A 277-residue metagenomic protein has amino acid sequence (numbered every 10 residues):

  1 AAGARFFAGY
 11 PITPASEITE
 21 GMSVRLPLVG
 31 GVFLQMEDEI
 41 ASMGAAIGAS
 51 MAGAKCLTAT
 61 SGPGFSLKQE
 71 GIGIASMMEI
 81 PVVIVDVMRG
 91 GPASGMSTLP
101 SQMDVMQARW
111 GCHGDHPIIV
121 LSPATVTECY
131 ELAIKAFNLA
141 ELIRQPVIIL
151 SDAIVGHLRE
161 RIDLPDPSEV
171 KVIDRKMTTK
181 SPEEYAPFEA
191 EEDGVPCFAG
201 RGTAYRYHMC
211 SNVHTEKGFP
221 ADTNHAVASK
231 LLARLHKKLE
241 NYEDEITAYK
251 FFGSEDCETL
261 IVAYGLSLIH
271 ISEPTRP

Functional and structural regions predicted by a protein language model:
A1-W110, P117: Thiamine diphosphate
A2-G3, S23-V29, V85-V87, G111-P117 (+2 more regions): Gly-rich Lys/Arg/Thr-decorated short loops/hinges at beta-loop-alpha junctions or inter-strand turns that position
T13, P63-G64, R89-G90, T125-T127 (+2 more regions): Short, glycine-/Ser/Thr-/acidic-enriched flexible segments
S23-R25, G73-S76, P100, I134-L139 (+2 more regions): Short, solvent-exposed amphipathic alpha-helical segments in soluble enzyme and RNA/protein-processing domains
L67, G91-S94, E128-Y130, G156-E160: Short, well-ordered, mixed-charge alpha-helical segments that flank or form enzyme active sites
L99-A153, K176-K180: Conserved thiamine diphosphate
E141-S272: Flexible, low-complexity linker and terminal segments
E273-P277: Short, small-residue-biased leader/transition segments that mark boundaries at the very start of proteins
